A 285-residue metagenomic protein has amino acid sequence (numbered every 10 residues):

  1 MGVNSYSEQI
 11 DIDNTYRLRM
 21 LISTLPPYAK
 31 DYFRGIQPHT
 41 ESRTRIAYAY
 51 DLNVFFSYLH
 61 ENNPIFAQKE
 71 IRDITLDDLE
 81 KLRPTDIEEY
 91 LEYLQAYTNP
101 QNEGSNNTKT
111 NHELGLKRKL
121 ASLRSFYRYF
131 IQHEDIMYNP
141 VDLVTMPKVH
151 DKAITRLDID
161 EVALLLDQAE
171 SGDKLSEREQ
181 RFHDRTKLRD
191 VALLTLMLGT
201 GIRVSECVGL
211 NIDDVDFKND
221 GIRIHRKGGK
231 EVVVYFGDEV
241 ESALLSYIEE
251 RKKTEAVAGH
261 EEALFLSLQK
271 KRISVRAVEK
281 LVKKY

Functional and structural regions predicted by a protein language model:
M1-Y285: Conserved catalytic core of the tyrosine transesterase superfamily
